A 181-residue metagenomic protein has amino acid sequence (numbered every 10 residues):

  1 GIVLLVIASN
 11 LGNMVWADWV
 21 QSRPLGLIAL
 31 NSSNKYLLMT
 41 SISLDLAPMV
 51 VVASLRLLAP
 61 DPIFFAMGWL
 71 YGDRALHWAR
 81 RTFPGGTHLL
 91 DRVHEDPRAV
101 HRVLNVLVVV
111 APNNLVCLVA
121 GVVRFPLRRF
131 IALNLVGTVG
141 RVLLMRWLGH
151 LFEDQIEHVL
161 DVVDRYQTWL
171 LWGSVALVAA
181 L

Functional and structural regions predicted by a protein language model:
G1-Q21, L46-L115, H150-L170, L181: Membrane-interfacial helix-loop-helix
R23-L25: The feature identifies polytopic integral membrane transport proteins across all domains of life
L27-L55, V119-R129, D154-I156: Membrane-interfacial helix-loop connectors
L38, F65-W69, L118, N134 (+1 more regions): Transmembrane alpha-helix boundary and packing residues in multipass membrane permease domains and related
L38, S174-A180: Hydrophobic cores of alpha-helical transmembrane segments in multi-pass inner/ER membrane proteins, independent
R56-L57, V136-R141: Transmembrane alpha-helical core residues of multi-pass small-molecule transporters, especially secondary transporters
I63, G140-L144: Transmembrane-helix signature of multi-pass solute transporters
G121, A132-V136, L144-G149, E153 (+2 more regions): Membrane-interacting alpha-helical segments
